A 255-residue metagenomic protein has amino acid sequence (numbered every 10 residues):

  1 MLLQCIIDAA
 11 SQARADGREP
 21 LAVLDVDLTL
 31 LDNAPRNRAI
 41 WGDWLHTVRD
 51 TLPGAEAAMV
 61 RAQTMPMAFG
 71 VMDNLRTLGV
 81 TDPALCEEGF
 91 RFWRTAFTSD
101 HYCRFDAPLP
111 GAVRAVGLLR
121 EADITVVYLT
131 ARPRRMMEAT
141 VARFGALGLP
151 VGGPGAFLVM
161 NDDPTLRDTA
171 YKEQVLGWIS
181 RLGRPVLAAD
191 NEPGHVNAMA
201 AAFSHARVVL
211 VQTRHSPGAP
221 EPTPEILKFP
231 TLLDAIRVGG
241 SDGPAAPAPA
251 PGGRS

Functional and structural regions predicted by a protein language model:
L2-A84: Active-site neighborhood of HAD-like aspartate-dependent phosphohydrolases
L21, T125, P185-L187: Structural motif
D25-V26, L31, L129, A189 (+1 more regions): Short hydrophobic segments within beta-strands
V60-R94, M137-G153: Short, compositionally biased "basic patch" segments
A84-E87, A96-V127, R134-E138, T169-E173: Short, acidic loop-to-helix structural element flanking the phosphoryl-transfer center in phosphate-processing enzymes
R134-V186, P193-A201: Substrate-recognition "cap/lid" segment bordering the active-site pocket of phosphatases
A146-N161, P220-D242: Structural recognition of alpha->loop->beta junctions
G183-P230: Acidic, Mg2+-coordinating phosphoryl-transfer loop and its flanking beta/alpha structural elements, shared across
